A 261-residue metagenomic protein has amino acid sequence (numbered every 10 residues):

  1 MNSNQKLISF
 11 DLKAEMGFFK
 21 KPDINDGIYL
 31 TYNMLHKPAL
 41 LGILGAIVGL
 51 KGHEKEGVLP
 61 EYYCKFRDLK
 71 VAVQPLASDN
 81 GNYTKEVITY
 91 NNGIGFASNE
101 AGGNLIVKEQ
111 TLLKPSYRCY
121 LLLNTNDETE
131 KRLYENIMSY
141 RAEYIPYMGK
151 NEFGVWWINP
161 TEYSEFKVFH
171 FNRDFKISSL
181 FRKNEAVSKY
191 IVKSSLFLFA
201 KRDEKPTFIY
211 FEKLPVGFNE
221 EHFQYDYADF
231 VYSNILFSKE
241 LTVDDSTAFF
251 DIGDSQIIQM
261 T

Functional and structural regions predicted by a protein language model:
M1, Y62-C64, Q110: Sterically constrained small-residue positions within well-ordered secondary structures of folded domains
M1-Y29: N-terminal, Lys/Arg- and Ser/Thr-rich interaction peptides
Q5-L7, D68-K70, K114-R118: Extracellular structured ligand-interaction cores
D11-K13, A72-Q74, Y120-L122: Residue-level recognition of well-ordered beta-strand positions that form the cores of beta-sheet-rich folds across
E15-F18, L50, A77-D79, T125: Short loop/turn segments at secondary-structure transitions that flank enzyme active sites
D23-G95: Glycine/small-residue-rich interface belts in oligomeric ring/scaffold proteins and their assembly partners
L76-T261: Internal, well-folded beta-alpha domain core
